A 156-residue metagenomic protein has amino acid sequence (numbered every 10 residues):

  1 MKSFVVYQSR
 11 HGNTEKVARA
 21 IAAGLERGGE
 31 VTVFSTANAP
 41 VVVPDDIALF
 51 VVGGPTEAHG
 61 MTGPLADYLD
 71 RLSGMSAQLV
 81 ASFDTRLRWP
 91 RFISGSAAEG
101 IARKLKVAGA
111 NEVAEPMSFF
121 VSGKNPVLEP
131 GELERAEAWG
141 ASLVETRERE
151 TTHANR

Functional and structural regions predicted by a protein language model:
S3, N13-K16, A23-T36, D45-R156: FMN-binding flavodoxin-like domain, especially the glycine-rich phosphate-binding loop
Y7-H11: Aromatic-flanked redox-active Cys/Sec active sites in thiol-based oxidoreductases, especially the WC-centered
A39-V41: Short loop/turn elements that flank and shape the SAM/SAH-binding pocket of Class I
